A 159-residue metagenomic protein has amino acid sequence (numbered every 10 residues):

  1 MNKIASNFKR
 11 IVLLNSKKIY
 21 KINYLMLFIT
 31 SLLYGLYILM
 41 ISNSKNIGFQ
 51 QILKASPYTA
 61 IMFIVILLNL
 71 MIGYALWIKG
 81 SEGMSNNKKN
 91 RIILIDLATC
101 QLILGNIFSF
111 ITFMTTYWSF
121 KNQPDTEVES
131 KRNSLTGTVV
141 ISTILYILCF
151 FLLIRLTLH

Functional and structural regions predicted by a protein language model:
M1-K3, L158-H159: Short, charged juxtamembrane terminal tails flanking transmembrane helices
N2-Q101: Membrane-associated alpha-helix detector
K17-I22, I95-C100, P124-I141: Loop-to-transmembrane boundary segments
T30-Y34, I72, F108-S109, L145-C149: Alpha-helical transmembrane segments of multipass membrane proteins
L76, F113, F150-L153: Structural signal for membrane-spanning alpha-helices in multi-pass inner-membrane proteins, emphasizing helix cores
L76-K89, T116-K131: Cytoplasmic membrane-interface regions of multi-pass membrane proteins
I93-Y117: Hydrophobic, aromatic-rich membrane-embedded alpha-helical segments
N133-H159: Final/C-terminal transmembrane alpha-helix of multipass membrane proteins
